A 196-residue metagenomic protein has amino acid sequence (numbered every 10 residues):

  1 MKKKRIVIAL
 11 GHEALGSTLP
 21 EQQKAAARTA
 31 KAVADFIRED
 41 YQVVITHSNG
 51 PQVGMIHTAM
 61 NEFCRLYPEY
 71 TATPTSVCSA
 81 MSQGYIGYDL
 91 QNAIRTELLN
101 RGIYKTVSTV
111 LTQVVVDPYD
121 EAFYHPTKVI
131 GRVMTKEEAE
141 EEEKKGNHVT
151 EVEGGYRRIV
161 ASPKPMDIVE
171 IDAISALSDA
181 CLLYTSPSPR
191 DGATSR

Functional and structural regions predicted by a protein language model:
M1-T46, M55-N61, L177-A180: N-terminal glycine-/serine-/threonine-rich phosphate-binding loop
G11-E13, N49-P51, T58, T112-V114 (+1 more regions): Short, ordered loop/turn segments at secondary-structure junctions
N61-E62, P68: Surface-exposed loop and membrane-interface regions of Gram-negative outer-membrane beta-barrel proteins
Y67-L183: Ligand-binding beta-strand-loop-alpha-helix segment within the catalytic cores of soluble metabolic enzymes
Y184-P189: Conserved small/polar residues in nucleotide/adenosyl-binding loops
A193-T194: Ala/Thr-enriched low-complexity intrinsically disordered regions
